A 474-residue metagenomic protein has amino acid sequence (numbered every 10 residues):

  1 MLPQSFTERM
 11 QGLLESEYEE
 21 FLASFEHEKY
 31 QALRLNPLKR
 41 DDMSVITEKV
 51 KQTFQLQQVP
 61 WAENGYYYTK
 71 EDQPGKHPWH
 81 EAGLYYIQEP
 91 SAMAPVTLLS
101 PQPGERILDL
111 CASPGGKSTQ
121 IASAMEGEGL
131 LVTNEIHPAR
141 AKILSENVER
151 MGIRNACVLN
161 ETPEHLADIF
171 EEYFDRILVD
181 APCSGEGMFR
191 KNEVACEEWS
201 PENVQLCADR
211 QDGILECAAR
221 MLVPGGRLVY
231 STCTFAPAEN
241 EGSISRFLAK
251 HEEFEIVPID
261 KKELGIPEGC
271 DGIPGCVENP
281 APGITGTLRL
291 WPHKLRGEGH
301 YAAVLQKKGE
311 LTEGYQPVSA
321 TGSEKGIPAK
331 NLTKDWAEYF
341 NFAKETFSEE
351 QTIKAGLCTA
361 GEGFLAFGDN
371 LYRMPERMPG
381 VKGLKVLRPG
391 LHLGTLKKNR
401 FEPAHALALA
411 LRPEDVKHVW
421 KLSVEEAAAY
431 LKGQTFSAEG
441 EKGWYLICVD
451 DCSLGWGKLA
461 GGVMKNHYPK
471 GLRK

Functional and structural regions predicted by a protein language model:
M1-L13, E17-T53, E298-Y301, K308-K474: Polybasic, low-complexity RNA-engagement segments
Q102-P103, H165-L178: A short acidic, Gly/Pro-enriched loop at the edge of an enzyme's catalytic core that lines a small-molecule cofactor
G104-C111: Conserved class I S-adenosyl-L-methionine
P114-G127: Conserved SAM-binding loop of SAM-dependent methyltransferases across substrates and taxa, primarily the Class I
E126, L222-P224: Helix-to-beta-strand junctions that scaffold the AdoMet/dcAdoMet cofactor pocket in Class I SAM-dependent enzymes
I136-E171: S-adenosyl-L-methionine
A139, D175-E216, C233-N240, K250 (+2 more regions): Mobile active-site "lid"/loop adjacent to the S-adenosyl-L-methionine
F174, R227-Y230, F235-A366, N370-Y372: Class I S-adenosyl-L-methionine
